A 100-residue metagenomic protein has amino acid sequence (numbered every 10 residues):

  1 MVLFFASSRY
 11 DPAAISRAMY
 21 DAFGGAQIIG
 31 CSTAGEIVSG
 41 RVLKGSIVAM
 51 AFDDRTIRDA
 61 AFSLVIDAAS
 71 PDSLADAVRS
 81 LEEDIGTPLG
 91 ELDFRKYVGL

Functional and structural regions predicted by a protein language model:
M1-G99: Cofactor- and metal-binding active-site motifs of prokaryotic enzymes that mediate redox/radical or nucleophilic
